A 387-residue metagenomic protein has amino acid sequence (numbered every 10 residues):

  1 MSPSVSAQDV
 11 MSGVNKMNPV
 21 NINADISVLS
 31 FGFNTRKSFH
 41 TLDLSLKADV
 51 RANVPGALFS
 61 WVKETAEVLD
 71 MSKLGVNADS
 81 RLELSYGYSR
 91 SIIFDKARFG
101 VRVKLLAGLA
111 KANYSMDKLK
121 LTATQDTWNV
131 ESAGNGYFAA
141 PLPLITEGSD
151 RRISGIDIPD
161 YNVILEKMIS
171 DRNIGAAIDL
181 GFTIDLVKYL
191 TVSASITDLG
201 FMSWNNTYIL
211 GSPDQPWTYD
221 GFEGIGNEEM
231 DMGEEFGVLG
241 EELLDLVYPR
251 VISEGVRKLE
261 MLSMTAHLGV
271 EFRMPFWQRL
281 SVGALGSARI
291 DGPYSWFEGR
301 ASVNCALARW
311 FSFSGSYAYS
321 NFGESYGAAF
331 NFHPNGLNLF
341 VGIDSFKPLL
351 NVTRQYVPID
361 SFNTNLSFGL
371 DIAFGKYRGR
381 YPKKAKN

Functional and structural regions predicted by a protein language model:
M1-N387: Subset of outer-membrane beta-barrel
